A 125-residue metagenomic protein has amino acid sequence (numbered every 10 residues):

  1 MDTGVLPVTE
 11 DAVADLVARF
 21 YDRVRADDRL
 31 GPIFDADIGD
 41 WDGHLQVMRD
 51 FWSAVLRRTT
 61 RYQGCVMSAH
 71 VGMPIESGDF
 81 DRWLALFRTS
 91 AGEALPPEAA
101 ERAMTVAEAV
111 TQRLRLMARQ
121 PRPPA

Functional and structural regions predicted by a protein language model:
M1-A125: Core of compact, soluble alpha-helical bundle domains
